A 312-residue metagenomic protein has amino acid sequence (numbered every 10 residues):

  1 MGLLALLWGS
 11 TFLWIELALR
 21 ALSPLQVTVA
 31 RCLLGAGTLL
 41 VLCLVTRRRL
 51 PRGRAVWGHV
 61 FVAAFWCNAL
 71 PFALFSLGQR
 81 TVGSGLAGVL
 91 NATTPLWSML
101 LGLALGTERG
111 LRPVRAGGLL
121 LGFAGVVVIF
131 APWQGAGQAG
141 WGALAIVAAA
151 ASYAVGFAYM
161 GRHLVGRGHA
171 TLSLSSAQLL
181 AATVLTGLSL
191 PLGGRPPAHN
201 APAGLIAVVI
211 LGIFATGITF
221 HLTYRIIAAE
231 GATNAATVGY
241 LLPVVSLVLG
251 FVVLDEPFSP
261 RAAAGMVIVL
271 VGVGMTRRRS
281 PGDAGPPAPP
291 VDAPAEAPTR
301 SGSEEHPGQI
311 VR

Functional and structural regions predicted by a protein language model:
L7, T11-I15, L40-N91, V126-I129 (+1 more regions): Specific transmembrane alpha-helical segments of multi-pass solute transporters/efflux pumps, especially DMT/EamA
T11-L22, L34, F72-V82, L90 (+5 more regions): Juxtamembrane C-cap of transmembrane helices in multi-pass membrane transport proteins
R20-V29, R52-G58, A116, A131-V155 (+2 more regions): Juxtamembrane helix-entry segments on the extracytoplasmic side of multipass membrane proteins
A21-L70, T93-G102, S152-Y159, S175-G194 (+2 more regions): Transmembrane alpha-helices of multi-pass small-molecule transport proteins
Q26-G37, W66-C67, F72-G110, V114 (+2 more regions): Specific alpha-helical transmembrane segments that line the substrate/conduction pathway and gating interfaces
V29-A30, N68, A87-T93, Y159-T183 (+1 more regions): Helix-helix packing/entry segments at the starts of transmembrane helices
L39, L100-L101, L111-P132, A150 (+4 more regions): Hydrophobic transmembrane alpha-helices of multi-pass small-molecule transport proteins
L39, S98-L100, A104, G135-G194 (+3 more regions): Transmembrane alpha-helical segments that form core, pore/gating elements of small-molecule transporters/exporters
